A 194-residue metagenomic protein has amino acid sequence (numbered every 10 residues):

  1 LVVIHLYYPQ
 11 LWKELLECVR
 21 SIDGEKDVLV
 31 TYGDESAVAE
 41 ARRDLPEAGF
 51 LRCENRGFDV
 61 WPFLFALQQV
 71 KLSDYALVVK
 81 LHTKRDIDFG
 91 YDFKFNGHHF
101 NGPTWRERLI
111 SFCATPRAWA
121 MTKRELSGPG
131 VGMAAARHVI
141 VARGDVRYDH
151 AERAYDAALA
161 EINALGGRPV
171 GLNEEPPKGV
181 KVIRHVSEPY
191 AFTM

Functional and structural regions predicted by a protein language model:
L1-M194: ER/Golgi luminal nucleotide-sugar-dependent glycosyltransferases, focusing on the catalytic module
